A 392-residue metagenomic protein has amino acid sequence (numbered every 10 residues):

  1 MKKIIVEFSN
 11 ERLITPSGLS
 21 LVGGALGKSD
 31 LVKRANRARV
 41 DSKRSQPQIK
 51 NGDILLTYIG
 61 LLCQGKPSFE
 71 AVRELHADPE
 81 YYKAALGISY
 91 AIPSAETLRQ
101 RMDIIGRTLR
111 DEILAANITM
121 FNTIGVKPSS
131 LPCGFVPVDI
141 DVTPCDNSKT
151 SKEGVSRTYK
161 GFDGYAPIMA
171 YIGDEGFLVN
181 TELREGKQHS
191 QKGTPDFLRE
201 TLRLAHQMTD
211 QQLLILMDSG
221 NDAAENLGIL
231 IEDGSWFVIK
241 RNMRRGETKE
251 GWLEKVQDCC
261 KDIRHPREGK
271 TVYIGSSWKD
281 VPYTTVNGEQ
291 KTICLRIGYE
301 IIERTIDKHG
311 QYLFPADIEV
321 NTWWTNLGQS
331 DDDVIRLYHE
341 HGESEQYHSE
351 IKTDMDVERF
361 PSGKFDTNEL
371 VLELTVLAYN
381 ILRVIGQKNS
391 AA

Functional and structural regions predicted by a protein language model:
M1-D163, M169-H189, T194-M208, L230-D233: Dynamic "connector" segments at or just before major functional cores
K2-I4, F8, W236-T353: An anionic, glycine-rich sequence signature occurring as long contiguous blocks
A25, V72, A77, D331-L370 (+2 more regions): Short amphipathic alpha-helical "interface-anchor" segments enriched in bulky aromatics
P137, L214, W236: Hydrophobic "anchor" residues on beta-strands that sit immediately upstream of conserved functional sites
D141, L216-D218, V238-K240, W323-N326 (+1 more regions): Generic beta-strand/beta-sheet core signal
K149, A223-I229, T248-W252: A short acidic (Asp/Glu
I215-A223, M243-G246: Acidic, metal-coordinating catalytic cores used for nucleic-acid/nucleotide bond scission and strand-transfer chemistry
I381-A392: A short, flexible helix-boundary coil/loop motif
